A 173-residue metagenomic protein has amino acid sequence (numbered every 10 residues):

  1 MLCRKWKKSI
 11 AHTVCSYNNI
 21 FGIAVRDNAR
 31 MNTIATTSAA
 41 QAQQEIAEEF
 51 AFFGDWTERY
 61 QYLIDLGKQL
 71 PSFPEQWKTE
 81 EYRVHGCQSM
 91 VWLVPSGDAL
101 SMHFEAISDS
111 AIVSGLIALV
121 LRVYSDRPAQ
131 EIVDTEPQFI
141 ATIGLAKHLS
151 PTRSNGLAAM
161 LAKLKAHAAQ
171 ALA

Functional and structural regions predicted by a protein language model:
T36-I46, A51-M90, G97-D98, I140-A171: N-terminal intrinsically disordered, cationic/polar leader segments that include organellar targeting peptides
E81-V84, I107-S108, Q130-I132: Solvent-exposed interaction patches of small proteins and small membrane subunits
V94-S110, L121-Y124: Conserved interaction-surface patches within small, structured recognition/assembly domains
D126-I143: Glycine-rich phosphate/pyrophosphate-binding loops and their adjacent beta-strand/loop elements at enzyme active sites
